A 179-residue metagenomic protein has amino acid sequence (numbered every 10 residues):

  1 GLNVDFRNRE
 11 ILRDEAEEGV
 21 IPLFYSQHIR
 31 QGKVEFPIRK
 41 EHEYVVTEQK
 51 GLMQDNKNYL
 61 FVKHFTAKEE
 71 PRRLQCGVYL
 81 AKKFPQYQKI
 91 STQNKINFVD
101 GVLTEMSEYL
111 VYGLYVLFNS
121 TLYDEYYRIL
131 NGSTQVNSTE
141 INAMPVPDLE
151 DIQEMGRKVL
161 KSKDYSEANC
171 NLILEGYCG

Functional and structural regions predicted by a protein language model:
G1-D164, A168-L174, C178: Polybasic, glycine- and aromatic-enriched phosphate-binding surface used to engage nucleic acids
